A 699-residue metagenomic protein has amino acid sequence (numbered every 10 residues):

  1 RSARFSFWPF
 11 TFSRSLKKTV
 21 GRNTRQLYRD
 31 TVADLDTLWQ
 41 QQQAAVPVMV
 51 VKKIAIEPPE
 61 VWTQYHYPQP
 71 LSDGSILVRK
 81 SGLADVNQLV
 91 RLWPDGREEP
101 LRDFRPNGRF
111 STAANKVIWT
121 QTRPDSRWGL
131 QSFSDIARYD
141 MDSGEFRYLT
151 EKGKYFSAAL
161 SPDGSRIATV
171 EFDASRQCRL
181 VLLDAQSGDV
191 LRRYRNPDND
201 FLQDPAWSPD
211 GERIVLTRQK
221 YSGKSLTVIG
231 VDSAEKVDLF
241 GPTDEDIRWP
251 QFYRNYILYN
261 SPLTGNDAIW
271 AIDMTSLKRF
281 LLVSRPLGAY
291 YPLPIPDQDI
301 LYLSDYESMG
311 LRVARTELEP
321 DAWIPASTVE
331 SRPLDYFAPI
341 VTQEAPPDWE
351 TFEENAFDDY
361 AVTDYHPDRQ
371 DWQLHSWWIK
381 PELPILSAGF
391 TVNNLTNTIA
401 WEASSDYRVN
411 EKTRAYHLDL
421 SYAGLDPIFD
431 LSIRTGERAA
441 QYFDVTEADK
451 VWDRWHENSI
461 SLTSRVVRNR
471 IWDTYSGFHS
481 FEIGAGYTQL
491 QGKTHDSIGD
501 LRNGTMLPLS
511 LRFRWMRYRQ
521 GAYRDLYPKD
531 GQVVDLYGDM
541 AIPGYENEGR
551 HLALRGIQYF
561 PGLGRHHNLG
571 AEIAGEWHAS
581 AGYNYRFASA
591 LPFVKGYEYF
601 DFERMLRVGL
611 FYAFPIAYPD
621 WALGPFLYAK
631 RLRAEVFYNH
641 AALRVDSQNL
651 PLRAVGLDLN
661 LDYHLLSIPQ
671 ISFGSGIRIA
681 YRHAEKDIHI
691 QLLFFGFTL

Functional and structural regions predicted by a protein language model:
R4-A114, R123: Beta/coil-rich, acidic/histidine-enriched accessory regions frequently appended to metallopeptidases
Q40-A44, V48-M49, V61, S261 (+4 more regions): Outer-membrane beta-barrel initiation region
V61-W62, K80-L89, R102-N107, W119-D135 (+9 more regions): A flexible loop/linker signature enriched in serine peptidases of the S9 family
L71-D73, T112-A114, P162-D163, P209-D210 (+2 more regions): Residue-level detector of Asp-centered blade-edge/turn motifs that repeat once per structural unit in beta-propeller
I76-L77, V117, I167, I214 (+2 more regions): Hydrophobic beta-strand positions that form the internal "hydrophobic ladder" of WD40/Gbeta-like beta-propeller blades
Y290, S308, D430-S480, G486-L501 (+2 more regions): Outer-membrane beta-barrel translocator/channel fold
I433-T435, T446-K450, T463, H495-V636 (+2 more regions): C-terminal outer-membrane beta-barrel translocator/porin domains of Gram-negative envelope proteins and their
L511, V608-L610, L657-L659, D687-L699: Outer-membrane beta-barrel "beta-signal"
